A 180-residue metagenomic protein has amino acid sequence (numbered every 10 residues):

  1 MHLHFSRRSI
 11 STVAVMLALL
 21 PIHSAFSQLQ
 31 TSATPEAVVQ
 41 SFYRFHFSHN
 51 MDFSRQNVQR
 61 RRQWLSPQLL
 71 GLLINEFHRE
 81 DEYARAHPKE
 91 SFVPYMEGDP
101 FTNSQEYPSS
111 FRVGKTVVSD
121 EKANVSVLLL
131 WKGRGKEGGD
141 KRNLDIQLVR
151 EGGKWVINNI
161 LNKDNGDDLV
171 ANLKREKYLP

Functional and structural regions predicted by a protein language model:
M1-F5: N-terminal secretory signal peptides that target proteins for export/translocation
S6-S11, V15: N-terminal export leaders
I22-S24: N-terminal signal peptide c-region/cleavage motif recognized by signal peptidases
F26-Q30: Boundary of Sec targeting at the N-terminus
S32-M51: Short, aromatic-enriched amphipathic alpha-helices that serve as compact interaction elements
H49-R61: Surface-exposed patches in mature extracellular/periplasmic domains of secreted proteins
S66, L70-E137: Surface-exposed, charged secondary-structure patches
D120-D145, R150-G152, V156-P180: Low-complexity, intrinsically disordered terminal/linker segments enriched in charged and Gly/Pro repeats
